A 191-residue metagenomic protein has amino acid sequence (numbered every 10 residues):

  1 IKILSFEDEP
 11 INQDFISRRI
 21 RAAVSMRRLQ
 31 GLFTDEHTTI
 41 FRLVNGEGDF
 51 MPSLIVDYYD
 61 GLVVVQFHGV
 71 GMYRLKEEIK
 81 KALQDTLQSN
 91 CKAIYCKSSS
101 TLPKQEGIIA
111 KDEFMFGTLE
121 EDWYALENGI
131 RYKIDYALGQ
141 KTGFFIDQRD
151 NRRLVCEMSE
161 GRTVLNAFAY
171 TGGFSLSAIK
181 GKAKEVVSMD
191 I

Functional and structural regions predicted by a protein language model:
I1-D60, R162: Non-catalytic accessory regions of SAM-dependent methyltransferases
Q13, M72-K76, K80, Q148 (+1 more regions): Short, charged, low-complexity patches
S25-L29, T34-D35, Q88-E106, M158-A183 (+1 more regions): A short, charged
V44-M51, I55-D57, Y73-F144: Non-catalytic substrate-recognition/targeting regions of SAM-dependent transferases
D60-M72: A short interface-forming secondary-structure element
G117-I191: Rossmann-like S-adenosyl-L-methionine
